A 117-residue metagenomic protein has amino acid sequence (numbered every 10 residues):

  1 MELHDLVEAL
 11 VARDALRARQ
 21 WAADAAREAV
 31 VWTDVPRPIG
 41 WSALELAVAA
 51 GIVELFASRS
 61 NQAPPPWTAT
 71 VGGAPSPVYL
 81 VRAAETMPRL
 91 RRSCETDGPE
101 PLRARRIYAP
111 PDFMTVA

Functional and structural regions predicted by a protein language model:
M1-P75: Charged, helix-prone or intrinsically disordered regulatory segments positioned adjacent to compact structured domains
S60-A117: Charge-dense, extended regions
